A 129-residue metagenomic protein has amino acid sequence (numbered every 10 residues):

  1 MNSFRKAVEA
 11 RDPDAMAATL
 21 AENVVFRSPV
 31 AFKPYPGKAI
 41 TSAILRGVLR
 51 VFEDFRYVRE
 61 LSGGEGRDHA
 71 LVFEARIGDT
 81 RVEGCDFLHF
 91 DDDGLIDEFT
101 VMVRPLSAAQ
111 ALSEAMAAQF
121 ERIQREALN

Functional and structural regions predicted by a protein language model:
M1-N129: C-terminal and inter-domain tail/linker signature
